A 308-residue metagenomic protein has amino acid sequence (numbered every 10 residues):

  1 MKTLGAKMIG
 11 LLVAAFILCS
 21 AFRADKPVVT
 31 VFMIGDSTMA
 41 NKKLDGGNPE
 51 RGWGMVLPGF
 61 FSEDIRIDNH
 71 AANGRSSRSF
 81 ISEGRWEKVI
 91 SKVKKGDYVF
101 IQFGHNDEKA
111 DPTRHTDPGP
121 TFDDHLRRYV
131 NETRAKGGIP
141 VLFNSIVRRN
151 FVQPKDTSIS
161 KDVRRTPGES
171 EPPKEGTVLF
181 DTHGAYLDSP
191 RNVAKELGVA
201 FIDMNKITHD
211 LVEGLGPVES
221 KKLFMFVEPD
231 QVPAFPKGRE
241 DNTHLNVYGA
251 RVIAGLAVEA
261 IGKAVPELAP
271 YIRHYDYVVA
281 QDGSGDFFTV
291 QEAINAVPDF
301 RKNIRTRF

Functional and structural regions predicted by a protein language model:
M1-L4: N-terminal secretory signal peptides that target proteins for export/translocation
A6-V28: Bacterial Sec-dependent signal peptides at the C-terminal "C-region" and cleavage site
R23-A71, E87-V99: Serine-esterase "nucleophile elbow" of acetyl-processing enzymes
D25-P27, A269-V278: Low-complexity, Pro/Thr/Ser/Gly/Ala-rich linker/spacer regions in secreted, extracellular modular proteins
K26, G84-V247, R251, G255-A269: Alpha-helical cap/lid subdomain in secreted, periplasmic, or secretory-pathway luminal O-acyl-processing enzymes
M39-L44, S77-S79, D286-F288: Short, solvent-exposed loop/turn elements at domain surfaces
A71-S77, Q281-G283: Short beta->alpha junction loops
Y277-F308: Acidic Gly/Asp/Thr-rich repetitive segments characteristic of extracellular carbohydrate-active and adhesion proteins
